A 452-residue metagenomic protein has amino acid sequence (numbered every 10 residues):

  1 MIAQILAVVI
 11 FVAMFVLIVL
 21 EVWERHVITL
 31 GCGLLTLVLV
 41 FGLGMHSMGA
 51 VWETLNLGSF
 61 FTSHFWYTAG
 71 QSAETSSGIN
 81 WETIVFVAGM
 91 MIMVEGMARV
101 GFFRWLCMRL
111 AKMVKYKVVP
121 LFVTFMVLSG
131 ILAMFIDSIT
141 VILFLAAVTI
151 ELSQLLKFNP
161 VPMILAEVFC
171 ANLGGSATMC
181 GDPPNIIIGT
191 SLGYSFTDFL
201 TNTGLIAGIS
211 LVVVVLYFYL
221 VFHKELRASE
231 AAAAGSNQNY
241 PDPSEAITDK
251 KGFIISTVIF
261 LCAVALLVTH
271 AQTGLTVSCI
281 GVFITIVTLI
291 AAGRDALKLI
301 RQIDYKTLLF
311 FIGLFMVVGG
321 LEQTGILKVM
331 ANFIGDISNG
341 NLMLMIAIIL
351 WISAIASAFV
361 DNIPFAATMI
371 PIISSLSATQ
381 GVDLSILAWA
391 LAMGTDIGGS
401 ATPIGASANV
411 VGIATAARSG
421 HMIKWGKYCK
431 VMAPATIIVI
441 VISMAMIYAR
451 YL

Functional and structural regions predicted by a protein language model:
M1-W105, G204-N332, I423, K430-L452: Hydrophobic transmembrane alpha-helices of multi-pass small-molecule transporters
V16-W23, E95, L128-D137, V168-C180 (+3 more regions): Transmembrane alpha-helix interface/packing and boundary motifs in multi-pass membrane proteins, characterized by
H26, E82, P120, V161-P162 (+5 more regions): Residues that define the loop-to-transmembrane-helix transition and helix capping in multi-pass membrane transporters
T29-G33, M126, A147, E167-V168 (+6 more regions): Residue-level recognition of transmembrane alpha-helices in multi-pass small-molecule transporters/permeases
G58-F158, K306-T379: Membrane-embedded alpha-helical segments and adjacent helix-loop junctions characteristic of multi-pass solute
V118-G130, K157-G174, G208, L342-A356 (+2 more regions): Alpha-helical transmembrane segments of multi-pass membrane proteins
T140-E151, I164, T178-L192, A232 (+4 more regions): Re-entrant/interfacial helical elements at transmembrane boundaries that shape and gate the permeation pathway
E151-E225, S229-A233, D383, V410-I442 (+1 more regions): Membrane-core helix-loop-helix motifs of multi-pass transport proteins
